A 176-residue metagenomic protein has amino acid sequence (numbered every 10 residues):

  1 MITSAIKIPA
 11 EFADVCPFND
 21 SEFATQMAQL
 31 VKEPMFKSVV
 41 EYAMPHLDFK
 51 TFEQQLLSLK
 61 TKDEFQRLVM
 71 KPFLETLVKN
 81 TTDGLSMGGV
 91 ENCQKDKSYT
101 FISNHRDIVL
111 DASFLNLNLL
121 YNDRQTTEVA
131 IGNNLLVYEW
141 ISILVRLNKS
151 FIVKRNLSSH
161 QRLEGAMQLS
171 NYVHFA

Functional and structural regions predicted by a protein language model:
M1-Y99, H105-N116, S142, R146-K149 (+2 more regions): Membrane-anchoring hydrophobic helices of lipid-metabolizing enzymes
K95-S103, T126-A130, S150-S158: Short acidic, glycine/Ser/Thr-rich loop/turn "cap" segments at secondary-structure junctions
R106-I108, L136-V137, S158-Q161: Glycine-/small-residue-rich active-site loops that bind phosphorylated ligands and cofactors
N116, D123-E139: Carboxylate/His-rich catalytic cores and anion/metal-binding grooves
Y121-Q125, H174-A176: Secondary-structure boundary elements
N134-E139, I143-N156: Conserved nucleotide-cofactor-binding alpha/beta core module
K154-L169: PLP-dependent aminotransferase-class I/II
